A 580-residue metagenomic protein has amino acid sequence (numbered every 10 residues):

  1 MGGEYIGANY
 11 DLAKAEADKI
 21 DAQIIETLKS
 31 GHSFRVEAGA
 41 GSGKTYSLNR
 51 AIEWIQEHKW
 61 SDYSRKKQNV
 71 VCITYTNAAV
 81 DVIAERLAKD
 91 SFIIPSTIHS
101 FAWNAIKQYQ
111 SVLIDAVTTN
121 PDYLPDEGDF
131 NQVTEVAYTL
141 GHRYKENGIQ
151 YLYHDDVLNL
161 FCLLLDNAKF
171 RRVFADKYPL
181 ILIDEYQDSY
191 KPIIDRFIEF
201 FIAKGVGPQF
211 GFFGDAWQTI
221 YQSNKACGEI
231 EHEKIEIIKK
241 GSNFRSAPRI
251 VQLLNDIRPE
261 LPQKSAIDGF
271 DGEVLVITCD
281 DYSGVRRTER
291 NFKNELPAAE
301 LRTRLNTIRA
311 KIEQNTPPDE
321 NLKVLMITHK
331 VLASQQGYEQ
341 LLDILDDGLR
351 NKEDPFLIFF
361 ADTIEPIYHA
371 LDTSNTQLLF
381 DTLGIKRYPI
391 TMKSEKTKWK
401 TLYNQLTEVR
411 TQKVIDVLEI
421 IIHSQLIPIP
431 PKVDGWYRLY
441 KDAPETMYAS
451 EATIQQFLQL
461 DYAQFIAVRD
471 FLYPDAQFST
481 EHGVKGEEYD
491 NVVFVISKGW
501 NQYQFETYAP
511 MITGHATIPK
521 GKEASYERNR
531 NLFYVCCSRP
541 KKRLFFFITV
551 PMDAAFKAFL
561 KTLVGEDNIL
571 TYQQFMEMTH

Functional and structural regions predicted by a protein language model:
M1-H580: The feature marks helicase ATPase cores and/or their adjacent C-terminal helical subdomains in SF1/SF2/AAA+ helicases
